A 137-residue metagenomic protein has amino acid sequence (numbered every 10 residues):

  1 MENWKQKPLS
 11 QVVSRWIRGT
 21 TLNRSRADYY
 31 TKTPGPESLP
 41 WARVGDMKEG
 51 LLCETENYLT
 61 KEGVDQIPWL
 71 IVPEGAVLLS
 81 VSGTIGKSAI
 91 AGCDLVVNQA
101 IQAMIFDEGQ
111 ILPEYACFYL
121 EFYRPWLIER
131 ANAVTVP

Functional and structural regions predicted by a protein language model:
M1-N23, E49: Non-catalytic DNA-recognition/assembly elements of restriction-modification systems
M1-S10, Q102-P113, L127-E129: Proline-centric
R15, M47-K48, T84, W126: Active-site/binding-pocket entry motifs
L22-Y30, N132-A133: Short coil/turn segments at secondary-structure boundaries
Y30-T31, G92, T135-P137: Short proline/glycine-enriched turn/loop segments at secondary-structure junctions
P34-L51: Short beta-strand/loop turn elements enriched in aromatics
R43-V44, E54-Y123: A short beta-sheet element
Q102, F122-P137: Specificity-determining recognition surfaces
